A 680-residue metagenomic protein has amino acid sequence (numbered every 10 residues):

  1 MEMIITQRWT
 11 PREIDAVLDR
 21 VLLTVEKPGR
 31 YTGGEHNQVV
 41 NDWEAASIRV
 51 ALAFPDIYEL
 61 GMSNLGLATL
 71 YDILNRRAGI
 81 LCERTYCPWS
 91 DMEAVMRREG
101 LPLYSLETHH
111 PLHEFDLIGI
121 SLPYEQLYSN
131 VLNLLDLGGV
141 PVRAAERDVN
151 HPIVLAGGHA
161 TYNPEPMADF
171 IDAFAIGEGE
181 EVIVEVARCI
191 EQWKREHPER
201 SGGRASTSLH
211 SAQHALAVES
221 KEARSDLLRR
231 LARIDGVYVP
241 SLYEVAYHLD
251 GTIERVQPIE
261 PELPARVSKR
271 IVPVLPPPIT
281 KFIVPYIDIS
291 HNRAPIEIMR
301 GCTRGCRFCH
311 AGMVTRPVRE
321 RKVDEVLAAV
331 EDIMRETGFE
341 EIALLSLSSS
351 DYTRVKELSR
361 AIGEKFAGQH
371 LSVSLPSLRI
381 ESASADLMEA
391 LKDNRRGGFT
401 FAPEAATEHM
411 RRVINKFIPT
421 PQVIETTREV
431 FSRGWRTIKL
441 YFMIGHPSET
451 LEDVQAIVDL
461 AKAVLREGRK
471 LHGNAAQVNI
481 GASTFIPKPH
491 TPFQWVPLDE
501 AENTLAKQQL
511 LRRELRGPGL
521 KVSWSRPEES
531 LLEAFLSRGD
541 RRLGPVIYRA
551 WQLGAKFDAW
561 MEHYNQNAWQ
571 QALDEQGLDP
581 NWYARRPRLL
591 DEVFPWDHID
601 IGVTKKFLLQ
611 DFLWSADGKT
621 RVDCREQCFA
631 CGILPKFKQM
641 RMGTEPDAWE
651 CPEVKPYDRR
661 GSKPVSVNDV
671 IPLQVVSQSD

Functional and structural regions predicted by a protein language model:
M1-K27, C628-G632, K636, T644: Helix-enriched interaction subdomains in cytosolic or periplasmic regions, typified by TIR/SEFIR signaling/NADase cores
D19-A51, Y58-E59, P240, A246-P295 (+4 more regions): N-terminal [4Fe-4S]-dependent radical SAM core
L52-D56, L74, I283-H310, M334 (+2 more regions): N-terminal pre-triad scaffold of radical SAM enzymes
A53, I57, D332-K439, M443-S483 (+1 more regions): Conserved SAM/AdoMet-binding glycine-rich loop
N64, D288-D324, A630-D647: Canonical Radical SAM [4Fe-4S] cluster-binding loop centered on the CxxxCxxC motif and its immediate flanking residues
C87-H197, G202, A217-Q257, G473 (+2 more regions): Glycine-rich beta-alpha loop elements in corrinoid/cobalamin-binding modules across cobalamin-dependent enzymes
G203, H210-Q213: Short Gly/Ser/Thr- and charged-rich N-terminal loops/segments that act as flexible capping/hinge elements
R588-S662: Cysteine-cluster motifs in flexible loop/terminal segments that predominantly coordinate metals
